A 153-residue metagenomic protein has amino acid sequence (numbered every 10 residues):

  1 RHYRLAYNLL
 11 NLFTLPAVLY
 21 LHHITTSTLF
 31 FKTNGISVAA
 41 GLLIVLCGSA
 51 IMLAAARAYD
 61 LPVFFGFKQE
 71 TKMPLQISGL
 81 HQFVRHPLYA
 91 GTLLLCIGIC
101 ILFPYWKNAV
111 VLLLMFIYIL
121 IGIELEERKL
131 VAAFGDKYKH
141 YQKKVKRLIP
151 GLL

Functional and structural regions predicted by a protein language model:
R1-I77, L95-L153: Membrane-anchoring alpha-helices and their flanking helix-loop junctions
I77-S78, Q82-A90: Histidine-centered phosphotransfer motif of kinases
